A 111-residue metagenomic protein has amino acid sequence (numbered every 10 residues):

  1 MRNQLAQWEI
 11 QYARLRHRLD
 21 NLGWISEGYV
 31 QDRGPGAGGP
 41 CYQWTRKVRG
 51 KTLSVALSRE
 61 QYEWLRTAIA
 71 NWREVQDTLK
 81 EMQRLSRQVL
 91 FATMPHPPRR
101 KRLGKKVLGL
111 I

Functional and structural regions predicted by a protein language model:
M1-I111: A positively charged, amphipathic N-terminal helix/segment that binds anionic biomolecules
